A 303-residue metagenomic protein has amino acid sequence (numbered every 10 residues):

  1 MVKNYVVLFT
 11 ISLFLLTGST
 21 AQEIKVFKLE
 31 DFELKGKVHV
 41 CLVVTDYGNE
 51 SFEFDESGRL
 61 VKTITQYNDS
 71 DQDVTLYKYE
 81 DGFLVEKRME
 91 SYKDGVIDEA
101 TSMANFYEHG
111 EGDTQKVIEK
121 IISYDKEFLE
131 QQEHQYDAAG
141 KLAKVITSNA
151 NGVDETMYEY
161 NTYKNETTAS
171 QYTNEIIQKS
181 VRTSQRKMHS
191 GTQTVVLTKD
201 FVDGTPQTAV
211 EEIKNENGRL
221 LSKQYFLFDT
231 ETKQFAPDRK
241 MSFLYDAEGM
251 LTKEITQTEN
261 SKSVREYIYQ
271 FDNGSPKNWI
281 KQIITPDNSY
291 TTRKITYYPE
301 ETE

Functional and structural regions predicted by a protein language model:
M1-K25: Bacterial Sec-dependent N-terminal signal peptides
Q22-E303: Buried hydrophobic residues that stabilize the cores of well-folded domains
